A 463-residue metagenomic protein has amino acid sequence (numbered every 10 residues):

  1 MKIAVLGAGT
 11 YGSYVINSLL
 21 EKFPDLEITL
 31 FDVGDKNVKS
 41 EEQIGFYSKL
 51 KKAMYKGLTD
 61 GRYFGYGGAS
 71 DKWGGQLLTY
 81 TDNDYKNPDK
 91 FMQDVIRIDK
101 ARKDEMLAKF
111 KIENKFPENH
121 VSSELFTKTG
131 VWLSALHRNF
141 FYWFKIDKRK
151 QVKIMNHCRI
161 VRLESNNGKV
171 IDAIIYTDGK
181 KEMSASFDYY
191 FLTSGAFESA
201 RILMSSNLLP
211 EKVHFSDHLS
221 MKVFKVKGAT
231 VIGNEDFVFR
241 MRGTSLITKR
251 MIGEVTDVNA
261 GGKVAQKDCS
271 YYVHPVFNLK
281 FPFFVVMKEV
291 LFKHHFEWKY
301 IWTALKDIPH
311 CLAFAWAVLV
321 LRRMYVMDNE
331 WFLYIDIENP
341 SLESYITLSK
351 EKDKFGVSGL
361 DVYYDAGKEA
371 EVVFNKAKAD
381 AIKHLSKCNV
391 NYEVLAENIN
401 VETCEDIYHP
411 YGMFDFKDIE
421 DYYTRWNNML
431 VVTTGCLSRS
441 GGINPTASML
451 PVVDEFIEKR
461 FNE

Functional and structural regions predicted by a protein language model:
K2-T29: N-terminal Rossmann-like FAD-binding beta1-loop-alpha1 element of flavoenzymes
A8-G9, V33, S194, T434: Glycine-rich Rossmann-fold phosphate-binding loop(s) that bind the pyrophosphate of adenine dinucleotide cofactors
Y14, T193, A200, S206-V326: Mid-to-C-terminal "cap/lid" subdomains and adjacent gly/pro-rich loops that border and regulate access to redox
L20-E27, G34-N37, I44-G45, L163 (+2 more regions): Glycine-rich loop(s) and the adjacent beta-strand/alpha-helix scaffold that form part
Y47, N156-E164, V326-Y334, F355-R439 (+1 more regions): A glycine-rich dinucleotide-binding beta-alpha-beta segment and adjacent secondary-structure elements that constitute
Y47-K115, L342, K350, T434: Redox-cofactor-proximal catalytic regions of oxidoreductases
P88-N166, T403-D406: Conserved redox-cofactor binding core of oxidoreductases
F284-H384: C-terminal catalytic lobe of FAD-dependent flavoproteins
